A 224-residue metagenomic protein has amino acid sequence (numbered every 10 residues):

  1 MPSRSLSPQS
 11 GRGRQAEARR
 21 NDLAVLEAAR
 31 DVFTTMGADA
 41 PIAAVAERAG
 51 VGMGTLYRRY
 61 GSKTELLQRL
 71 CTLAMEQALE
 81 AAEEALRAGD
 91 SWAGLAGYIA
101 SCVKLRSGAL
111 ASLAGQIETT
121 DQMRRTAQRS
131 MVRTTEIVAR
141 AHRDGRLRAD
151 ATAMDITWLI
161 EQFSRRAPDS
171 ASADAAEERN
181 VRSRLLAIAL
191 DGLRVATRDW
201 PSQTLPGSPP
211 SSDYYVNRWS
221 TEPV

Functional and structural regions predicted by a protein language model:
M1-Q9, V132-R143, D169-V224: C-terminal peripheral helix-coil segments that are non-catalytic and often amphipathic
M1-R48, E65: Basic, helix-initiating cap at the start of DNA-binding domains
F33, P41-I42, M53, K63 (+3 more regions): Amphipathic alpha-helical segments enriched in hydrophobic/aromatic and basic residues that form the DNA-contacting
G37-A38, R58, R148: Helix-turn-helix/winged-helix DNA-binding modules
G50-Y60: Short hydrophobic/aromatic patch on the recognition helix
R69, E76-G108, E118-R133: Hydrophobic alpha-helical connector segments
G97, E118-D169, A176-R184: Amphipathic alpha-helical packing segments from all-alpha helical-bundle domains
S112-D121, P206: Short linear capping/connector segments at secondary-structure termini
